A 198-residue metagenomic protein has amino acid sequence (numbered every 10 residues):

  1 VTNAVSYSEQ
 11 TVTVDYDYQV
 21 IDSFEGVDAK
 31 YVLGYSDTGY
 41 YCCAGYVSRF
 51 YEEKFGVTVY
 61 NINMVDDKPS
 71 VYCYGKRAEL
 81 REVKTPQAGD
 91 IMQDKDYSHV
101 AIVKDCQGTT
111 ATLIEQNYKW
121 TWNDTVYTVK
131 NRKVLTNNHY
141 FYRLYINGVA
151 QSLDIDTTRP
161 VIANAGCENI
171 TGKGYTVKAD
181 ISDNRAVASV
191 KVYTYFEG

Functional and structural regions predicted by a protein language model:
V1-N63: N-terminal capping segments
N3, V14, V103-I155: Aromatic- and glycine-rich peptidoglycan recognition patches
S23-G26, Y31-G34, D67-R77, N131-R132 (+2 more regions): Ligand-binding pocket scaffold of soluble enzyme catalytic domains
Y35, D105-G108, N169-K173: Short, ordered beta-strand-loop transition motifs
C42-R49, Q87, H99-I102, Y140: Extracytoplasmic/secreted proteins, especially bacterial periplasmic and envelope-associated proteins
M64-W120: ...with weaker cross-activation on analogous glycine-rich loops/strands in unrelated enzymes
D90-Q93, H99-I102, R143, T176-D180 (+1 more regions): Ordered hydrophobic segments in well-structured contexts
D154-G198: Glycan-association/targeting regions that enable binding to alpha-glucans and other polysaccharides
